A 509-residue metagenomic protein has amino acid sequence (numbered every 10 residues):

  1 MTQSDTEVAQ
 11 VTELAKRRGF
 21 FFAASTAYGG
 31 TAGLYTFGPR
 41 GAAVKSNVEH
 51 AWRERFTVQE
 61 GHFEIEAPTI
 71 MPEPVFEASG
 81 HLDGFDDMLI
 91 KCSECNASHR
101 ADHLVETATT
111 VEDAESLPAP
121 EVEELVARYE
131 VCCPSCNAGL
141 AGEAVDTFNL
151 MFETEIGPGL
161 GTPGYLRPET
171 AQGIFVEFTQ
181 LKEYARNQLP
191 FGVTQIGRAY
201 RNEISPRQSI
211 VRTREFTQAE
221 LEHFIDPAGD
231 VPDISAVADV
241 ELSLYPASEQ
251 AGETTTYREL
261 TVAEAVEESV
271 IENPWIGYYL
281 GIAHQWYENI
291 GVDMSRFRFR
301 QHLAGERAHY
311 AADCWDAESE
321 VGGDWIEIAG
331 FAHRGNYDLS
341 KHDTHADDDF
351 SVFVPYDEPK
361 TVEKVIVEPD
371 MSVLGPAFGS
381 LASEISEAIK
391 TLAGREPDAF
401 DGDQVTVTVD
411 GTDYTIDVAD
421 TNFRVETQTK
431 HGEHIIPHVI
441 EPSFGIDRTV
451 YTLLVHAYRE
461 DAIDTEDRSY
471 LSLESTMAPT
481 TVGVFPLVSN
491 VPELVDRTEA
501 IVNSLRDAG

Functional and structural regions predicted by a protein language model:
T2-A508: TRNA-recognition modules of translation machinery and tRNA-sensing kinases, especially anticodon-binding
